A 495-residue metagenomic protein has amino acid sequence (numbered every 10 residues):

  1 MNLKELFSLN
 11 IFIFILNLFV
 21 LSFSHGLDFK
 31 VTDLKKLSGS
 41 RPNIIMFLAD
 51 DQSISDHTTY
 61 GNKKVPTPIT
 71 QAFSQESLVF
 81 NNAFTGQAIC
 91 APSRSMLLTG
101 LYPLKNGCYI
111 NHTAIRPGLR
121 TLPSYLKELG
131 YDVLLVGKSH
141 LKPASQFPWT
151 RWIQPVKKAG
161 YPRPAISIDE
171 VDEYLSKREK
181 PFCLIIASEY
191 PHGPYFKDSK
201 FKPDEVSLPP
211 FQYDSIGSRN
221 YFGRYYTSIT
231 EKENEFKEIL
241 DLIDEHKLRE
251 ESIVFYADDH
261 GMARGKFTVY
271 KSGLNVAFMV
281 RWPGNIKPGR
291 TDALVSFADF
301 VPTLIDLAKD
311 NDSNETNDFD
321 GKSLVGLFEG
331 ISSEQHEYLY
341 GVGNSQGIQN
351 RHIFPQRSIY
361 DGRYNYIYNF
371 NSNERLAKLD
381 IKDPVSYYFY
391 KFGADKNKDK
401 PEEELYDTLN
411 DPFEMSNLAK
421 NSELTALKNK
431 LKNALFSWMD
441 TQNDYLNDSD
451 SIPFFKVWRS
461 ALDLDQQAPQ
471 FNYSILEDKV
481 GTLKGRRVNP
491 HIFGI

Functional and structural regions predicted by a protein language model:
N2-F12: Bacterial N-terminal signal peptides that target proteins for export
K4, F23-N397, E403, P412-N433 (+2 more regions): Formylglycine-dependent sulfatase
N10-V20: Bacterial N-terminal signal peptides
T408-N410: Extracellular, beta-strand-rich glycan-interacting domains
L431, W438-Y445: Catalytic domains of carbohydrate-active enzymes that cleave complex glycans
D448-L462: Short, charged, surface-exposed hinge/linker loops at domain edges that act as mobile lids or interdomain connectors
